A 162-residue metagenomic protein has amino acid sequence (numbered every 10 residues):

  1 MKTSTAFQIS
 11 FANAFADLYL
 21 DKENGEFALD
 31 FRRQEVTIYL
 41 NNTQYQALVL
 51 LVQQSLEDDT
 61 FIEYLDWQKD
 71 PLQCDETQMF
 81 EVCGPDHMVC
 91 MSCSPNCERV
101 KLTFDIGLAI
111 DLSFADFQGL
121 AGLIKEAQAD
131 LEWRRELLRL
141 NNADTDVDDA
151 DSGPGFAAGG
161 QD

Functional and structural regions predicted by a protein language model:
M1-D162: Positively charged, low-complexity terminal tracts and the immediately adjacent first secondary-structure elements
